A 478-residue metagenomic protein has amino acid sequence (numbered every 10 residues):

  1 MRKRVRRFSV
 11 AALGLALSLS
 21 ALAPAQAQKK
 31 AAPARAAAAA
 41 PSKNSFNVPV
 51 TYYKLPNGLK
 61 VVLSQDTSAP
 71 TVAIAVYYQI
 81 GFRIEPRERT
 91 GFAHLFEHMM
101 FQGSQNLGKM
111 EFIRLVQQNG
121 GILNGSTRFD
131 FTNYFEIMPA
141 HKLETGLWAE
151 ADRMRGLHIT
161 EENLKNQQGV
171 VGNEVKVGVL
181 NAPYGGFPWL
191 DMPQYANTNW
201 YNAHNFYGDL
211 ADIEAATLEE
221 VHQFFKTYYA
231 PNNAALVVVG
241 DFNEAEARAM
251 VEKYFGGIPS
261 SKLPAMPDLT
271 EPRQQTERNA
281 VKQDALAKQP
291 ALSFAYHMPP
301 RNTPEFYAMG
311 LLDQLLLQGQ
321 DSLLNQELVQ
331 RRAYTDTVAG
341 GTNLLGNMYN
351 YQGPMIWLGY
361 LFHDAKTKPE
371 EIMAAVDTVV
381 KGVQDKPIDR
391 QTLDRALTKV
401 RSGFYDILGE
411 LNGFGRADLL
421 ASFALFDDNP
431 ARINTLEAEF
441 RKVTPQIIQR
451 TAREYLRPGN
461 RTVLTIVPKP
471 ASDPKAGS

Functional and structural regions predicted by a protein language model:
M1-A12: Bacterial N-terminal signal peptides that target proteins for export
V10-S20: Bacterial N-terminal signal peptides
A21, A25-K29: Boundary at the C-terminal end of the N-terminal hydrophobic targeting segment
K29-A36, H158, T198, P231 (+3 more regions): An aromatic/glycine/proline-enriched structural segment found at the starts of mature extracellular/organellar domains
A34-Y52, D191-A234, E244, M266-E271 (+4 more regions): Histidine-acidic residue clusters that define the catalytic metal-binding segment of zinc metallopeptidase domains
T51-P56, A280-Q283: Short acidic-hydrophobic surface loop/beta-edge motif
V62-S64, A69-R87, G91-L95, K109-M154 (+6 more regions): M16 family metallopeptidases and their MPP-like homologs
F92-M100, L312: Active-site His/Glu-centered metal-binding helix of metallohydrolases
